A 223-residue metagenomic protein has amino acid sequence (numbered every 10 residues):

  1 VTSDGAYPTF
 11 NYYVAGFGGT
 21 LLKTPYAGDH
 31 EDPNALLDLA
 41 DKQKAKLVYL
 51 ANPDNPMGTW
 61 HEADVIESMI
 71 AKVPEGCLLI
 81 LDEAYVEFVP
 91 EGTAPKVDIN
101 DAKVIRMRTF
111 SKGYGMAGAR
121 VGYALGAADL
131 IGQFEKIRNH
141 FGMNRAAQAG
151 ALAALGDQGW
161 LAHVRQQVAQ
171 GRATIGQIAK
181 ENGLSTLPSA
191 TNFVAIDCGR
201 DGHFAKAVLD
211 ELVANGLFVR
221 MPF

Functional and structural regions predicted by a protein language model:
V1-L50: PLP-dependent aminotransferase-like
A15, E31-Q43, P56-L79, E83-M116: Active-site pre-lysine segment of PLP-dependent enzymes
L22-T24, L47-P53, L79-E83, P188-A190 (+1 more regions): Short beta-strands and strand-loop turn motifs
Y26, A169, A179-N215: Conserved PLP-binding catalytic core of the aspartate aminotransferase-like
V89, A127, G156, G199-R200: Residue-level recognition of strand-loop junctions within catalytic nucleotide-signaling folds
K103-K180, L184-L187: PLP-dependent aminotransferase class I/II
